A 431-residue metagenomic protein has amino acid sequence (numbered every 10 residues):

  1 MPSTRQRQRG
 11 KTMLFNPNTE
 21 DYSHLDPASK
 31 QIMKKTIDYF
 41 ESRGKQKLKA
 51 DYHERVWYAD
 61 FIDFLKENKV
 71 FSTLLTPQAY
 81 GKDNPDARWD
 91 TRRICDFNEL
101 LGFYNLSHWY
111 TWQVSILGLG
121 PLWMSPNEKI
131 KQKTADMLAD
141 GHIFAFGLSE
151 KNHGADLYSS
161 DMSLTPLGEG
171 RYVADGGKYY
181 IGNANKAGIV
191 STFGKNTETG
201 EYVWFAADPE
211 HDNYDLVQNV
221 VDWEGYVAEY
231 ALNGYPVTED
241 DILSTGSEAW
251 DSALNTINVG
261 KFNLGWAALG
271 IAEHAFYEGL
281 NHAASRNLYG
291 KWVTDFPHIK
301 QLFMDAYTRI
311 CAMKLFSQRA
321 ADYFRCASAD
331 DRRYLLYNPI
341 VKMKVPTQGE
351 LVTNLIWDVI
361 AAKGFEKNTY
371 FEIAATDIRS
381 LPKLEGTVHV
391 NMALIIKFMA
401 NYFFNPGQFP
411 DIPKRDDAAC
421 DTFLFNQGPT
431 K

Functional and structural regions predicted by a protein language model:
M1-L74, Q78-R93, E99, H108 (+12 more regions): Flavin-dependent oxidoreductase catalytic core characteristic of acyl-CoA dehydrogenase/oxidase-like enzymes
W109-K129, G154-L157, G168: N-terminal glycine-rich flavin-associated loop
D136-G141, A207: Soluble sensory domains of the PAS superfamily and closely related sensory modules
D140-S149: A short, Trp-centered hydrophobic/proline-enriched beta-strand micro-motif
D156-Y158, N183-A187, T369: Short glycine/proline-enriched turns and hinge-like loops at secondary-structure junctions
R171, D175-Y214: A short core secondary-structure module
D212-P236: Flexible, small-/acidic-enriched active-site or ligand-binding loops
G234-D251: Long, acidic (Asp/Glu-rich), low-complexity accessory segments flanking structured domains
